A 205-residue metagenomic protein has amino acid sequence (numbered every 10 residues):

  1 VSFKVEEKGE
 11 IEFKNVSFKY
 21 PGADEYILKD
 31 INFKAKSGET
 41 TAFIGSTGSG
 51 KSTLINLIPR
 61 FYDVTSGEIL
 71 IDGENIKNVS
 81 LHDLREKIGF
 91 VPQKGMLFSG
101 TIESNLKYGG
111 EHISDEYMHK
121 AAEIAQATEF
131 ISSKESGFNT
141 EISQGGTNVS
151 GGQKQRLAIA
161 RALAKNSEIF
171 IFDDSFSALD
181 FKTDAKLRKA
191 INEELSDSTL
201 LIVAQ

Functional and structural regions predicted by a protein language model:
K4-Q205: ABC-type nucleotide-binding domain
